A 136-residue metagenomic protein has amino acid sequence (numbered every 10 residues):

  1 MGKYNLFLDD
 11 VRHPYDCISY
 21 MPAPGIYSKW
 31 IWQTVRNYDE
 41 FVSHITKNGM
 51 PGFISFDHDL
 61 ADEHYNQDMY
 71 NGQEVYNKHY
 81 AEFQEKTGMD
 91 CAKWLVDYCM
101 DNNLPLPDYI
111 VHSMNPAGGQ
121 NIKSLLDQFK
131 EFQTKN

Functional and structural regions predicted by a protein language model:
M1-N136: Catalytic phosphate/metal-binding cores of nucleic-acid and nucleotide-processing enzymes, i.e., regions that mediate
